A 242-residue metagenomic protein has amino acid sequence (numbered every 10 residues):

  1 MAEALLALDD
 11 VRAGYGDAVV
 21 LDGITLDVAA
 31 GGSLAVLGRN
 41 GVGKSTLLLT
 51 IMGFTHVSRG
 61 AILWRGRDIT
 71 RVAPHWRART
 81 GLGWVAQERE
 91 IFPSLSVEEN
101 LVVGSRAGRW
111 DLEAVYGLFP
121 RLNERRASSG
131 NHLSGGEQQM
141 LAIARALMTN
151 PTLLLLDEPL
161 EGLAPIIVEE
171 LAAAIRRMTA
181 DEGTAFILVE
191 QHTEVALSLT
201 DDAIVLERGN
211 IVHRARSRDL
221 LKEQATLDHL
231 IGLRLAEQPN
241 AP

Functional and structural regions predicted by a protein language model:
L37-R39: The feature captures the beta-strand-to-loop junction immediately N-terminal to the Walker
M52: Helix-to-loop junction immediately C-terminal to a conserved catalytic motif
G60-D68, T80, G108-W110, A114-G117: Conserved ABC transporter NBD signature motif
A146-L147: ABC ATPase C-loop
L154-E158: Catalytic Walker B motif of ABC-type/P-loop ATPase nucleotide-binding domains
E169-G183: Helical segment within the ABC ATPase nucleotide-binding domain
V205-R208, R214, R218, K222-P242: C-terminal boundary and immediately downstream tail of ABC-type ATPase nucleotide-binding domains
